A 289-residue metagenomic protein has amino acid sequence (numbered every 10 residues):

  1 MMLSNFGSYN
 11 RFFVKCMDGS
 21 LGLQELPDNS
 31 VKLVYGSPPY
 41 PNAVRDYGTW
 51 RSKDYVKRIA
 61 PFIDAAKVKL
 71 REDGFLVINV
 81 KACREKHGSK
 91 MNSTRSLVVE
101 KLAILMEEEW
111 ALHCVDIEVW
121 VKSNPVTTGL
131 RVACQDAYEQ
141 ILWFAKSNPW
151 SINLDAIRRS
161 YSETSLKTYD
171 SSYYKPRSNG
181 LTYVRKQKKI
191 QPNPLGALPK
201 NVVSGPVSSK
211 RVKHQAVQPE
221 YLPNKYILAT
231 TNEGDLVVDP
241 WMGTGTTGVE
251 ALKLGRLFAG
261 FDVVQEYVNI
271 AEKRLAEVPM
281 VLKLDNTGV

Functional and structural regions predicted by a protein language model:
M1-I270: Core catalytic lobe of class I
M1-Y9, E272-T287: Short, conserved SAM-binding/catalytic segment of Class I S-adenosyl-L-methionine-dependent methyltransferases
L154-R158, L282-V289: Short, flexible loop/turn segments with low-complexity composition
